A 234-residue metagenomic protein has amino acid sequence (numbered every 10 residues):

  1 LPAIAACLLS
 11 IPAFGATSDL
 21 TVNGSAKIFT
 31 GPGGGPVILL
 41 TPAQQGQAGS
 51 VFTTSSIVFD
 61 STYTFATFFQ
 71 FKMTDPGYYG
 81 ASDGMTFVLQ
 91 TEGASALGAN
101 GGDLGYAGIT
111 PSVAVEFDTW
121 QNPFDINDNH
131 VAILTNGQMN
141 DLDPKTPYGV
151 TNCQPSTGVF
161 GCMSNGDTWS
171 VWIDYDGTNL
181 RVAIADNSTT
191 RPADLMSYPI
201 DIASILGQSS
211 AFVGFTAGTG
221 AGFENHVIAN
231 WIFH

Functional and structural regions predicted by a protein language model:
L1-G15: Sec-dependent, cleavable N-terminal signal peptides
I11-H234: Polar, low-complexity loop segments and adjacent catalytic/binding residues used for recognizing and processing sugar
